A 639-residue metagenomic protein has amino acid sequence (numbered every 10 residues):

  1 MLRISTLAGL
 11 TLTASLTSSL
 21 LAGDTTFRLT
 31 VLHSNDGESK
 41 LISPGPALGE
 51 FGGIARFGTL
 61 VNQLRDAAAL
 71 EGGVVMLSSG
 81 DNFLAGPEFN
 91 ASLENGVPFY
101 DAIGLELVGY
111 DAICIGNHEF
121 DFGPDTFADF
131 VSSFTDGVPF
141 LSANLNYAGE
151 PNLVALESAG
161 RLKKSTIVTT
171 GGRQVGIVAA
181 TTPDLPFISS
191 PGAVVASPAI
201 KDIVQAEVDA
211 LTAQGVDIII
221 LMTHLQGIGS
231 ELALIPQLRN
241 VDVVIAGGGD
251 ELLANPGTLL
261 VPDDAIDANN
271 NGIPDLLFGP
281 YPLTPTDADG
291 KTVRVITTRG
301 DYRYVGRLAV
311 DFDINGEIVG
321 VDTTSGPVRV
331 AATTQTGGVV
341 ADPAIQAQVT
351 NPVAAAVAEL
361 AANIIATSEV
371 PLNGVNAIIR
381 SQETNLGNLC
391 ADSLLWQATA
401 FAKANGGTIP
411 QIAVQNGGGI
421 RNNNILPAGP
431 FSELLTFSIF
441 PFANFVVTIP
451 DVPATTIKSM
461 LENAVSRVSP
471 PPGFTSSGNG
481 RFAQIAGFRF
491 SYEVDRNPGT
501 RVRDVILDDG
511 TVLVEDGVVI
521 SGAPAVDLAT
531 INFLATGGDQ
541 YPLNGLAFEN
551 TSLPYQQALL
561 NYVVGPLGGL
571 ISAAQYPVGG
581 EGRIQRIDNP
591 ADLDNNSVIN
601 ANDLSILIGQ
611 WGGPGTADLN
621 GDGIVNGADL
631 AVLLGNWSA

Functional and structural regions predicted by a protein language model:
M1-L2: N-terminal secretory signal peptides that target proteins for export/translocation
S5-S19: Bacterial N-terminal signal peptides
A22-G23, L29, S34-E38, N62-D66 (+5 more regions): Long, low-complexity, Gly/Thr
A22-G320, T324-P327, L389-S393: Acidic, metal/ion-coordinating pockets
G23-S34, S39-Q63, L107, V195 (+6 more regions): Catalytic centers of hydrolytic enzymes
Q63, D111, S133, N463-S466 (+2 more regions): Residues within well-ordered alpha-helical secondary structure of globular protein domains
G116, T223-H224, T298-R299, I379 (+3 more regions): Glycine- and other small-residue-rich loops at beta-strand/loop junctions that grip anionic moieties
I587-A639: Cellulosome-associated attachment modules in secreted, modular CAZymes
